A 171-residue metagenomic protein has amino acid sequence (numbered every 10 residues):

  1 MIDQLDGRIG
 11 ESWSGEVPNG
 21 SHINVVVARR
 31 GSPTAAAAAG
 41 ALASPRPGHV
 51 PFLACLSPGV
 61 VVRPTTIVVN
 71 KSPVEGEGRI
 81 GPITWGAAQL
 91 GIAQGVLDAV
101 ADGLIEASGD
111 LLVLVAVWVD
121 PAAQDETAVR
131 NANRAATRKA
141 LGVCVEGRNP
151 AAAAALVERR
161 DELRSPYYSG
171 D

Functional and structural regions predicted by a protein language model:
M1-D171: Accessory interaction regions appended to the cores of large information-processing enzymes
